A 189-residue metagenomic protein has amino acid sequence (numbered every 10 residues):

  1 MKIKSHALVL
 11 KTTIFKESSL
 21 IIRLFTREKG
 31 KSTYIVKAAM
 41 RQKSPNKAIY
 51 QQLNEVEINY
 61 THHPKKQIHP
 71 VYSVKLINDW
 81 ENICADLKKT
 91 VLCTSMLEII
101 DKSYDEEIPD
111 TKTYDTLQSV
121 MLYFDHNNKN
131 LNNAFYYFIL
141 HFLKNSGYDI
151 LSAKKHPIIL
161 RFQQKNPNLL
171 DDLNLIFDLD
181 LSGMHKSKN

Functional and structural regions predicted by a protein language model:
M1-L20, F25-N189: Non-catalytic alpha-helical scaffolds and adjoining flexible linkers that form interface surfaces for assembly
